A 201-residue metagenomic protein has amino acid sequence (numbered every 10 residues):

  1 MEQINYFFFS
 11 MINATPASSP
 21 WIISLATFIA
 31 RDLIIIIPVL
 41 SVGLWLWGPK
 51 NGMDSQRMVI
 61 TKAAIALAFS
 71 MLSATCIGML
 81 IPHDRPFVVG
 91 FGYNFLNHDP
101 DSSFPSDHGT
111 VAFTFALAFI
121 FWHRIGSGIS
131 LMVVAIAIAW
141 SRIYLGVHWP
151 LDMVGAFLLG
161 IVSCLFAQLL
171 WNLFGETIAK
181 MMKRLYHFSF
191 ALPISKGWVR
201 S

Functional and structural regions predicted by a protein language model:
M1-S102, T114-F121, I125-V133: Hydrophobic alpha-helical bundle signature of multipass membrane enzymes
N97-S201: Membrane-embedded catalytic cores of phosphoryl/pyrophosphoryl-handling enzymes
